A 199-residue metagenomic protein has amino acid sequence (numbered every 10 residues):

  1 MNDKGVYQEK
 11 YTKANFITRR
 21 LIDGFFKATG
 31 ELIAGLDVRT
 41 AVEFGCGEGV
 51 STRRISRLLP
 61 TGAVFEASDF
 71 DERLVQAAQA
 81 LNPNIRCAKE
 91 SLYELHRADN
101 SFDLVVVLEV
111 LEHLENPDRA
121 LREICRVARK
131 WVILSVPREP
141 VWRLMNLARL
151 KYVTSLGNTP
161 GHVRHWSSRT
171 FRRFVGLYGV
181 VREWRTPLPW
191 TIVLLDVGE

Functional and structural regions predicted by a protein language model:
M1-A98, D118-L121, A148-L150, T154-E199: Conserved N-terminal segment of class I S-adenosyl-L-methionine
G62-A63, A128-K130: A short helix->loop->beta-strand "cap" motif at the edges of active sites that frequently abuts
V106: A conserved beta-strand element that flanks and buttresses the S-adenosyl-L-methionine
V110: Hydrophobic adenine-recognition pocket in adenosine-nucleotide-binding enzymes
H113: Histidine-centered divalent metal-coordination motifs
R129-P137: Conserved beta-strand signature within the Rossmann-like core of class I S-adenosyl-L-methionine
R138-W142: Short "lid" loop at the C-terminus of a central beta-strand within the Rossmann-like core of SAM-dependent
